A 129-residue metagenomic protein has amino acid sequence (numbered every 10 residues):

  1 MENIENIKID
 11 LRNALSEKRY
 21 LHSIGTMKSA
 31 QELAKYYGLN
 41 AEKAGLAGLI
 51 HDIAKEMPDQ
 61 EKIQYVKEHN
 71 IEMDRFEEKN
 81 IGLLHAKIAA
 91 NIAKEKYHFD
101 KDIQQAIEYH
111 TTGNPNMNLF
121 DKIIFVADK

Functional and structural regions predicted by a protein language model:
M1-I4: Non-catalytic terminal extensions that flank enzyme cores
N6-A14, L33-K129: Divalent metal-dependent catalytic cores for phosphoryl transfer on phosphate-bearing substrates
H22: N-terminal glycine-rich anion-binding loops that anchor highly charged ligand groups
